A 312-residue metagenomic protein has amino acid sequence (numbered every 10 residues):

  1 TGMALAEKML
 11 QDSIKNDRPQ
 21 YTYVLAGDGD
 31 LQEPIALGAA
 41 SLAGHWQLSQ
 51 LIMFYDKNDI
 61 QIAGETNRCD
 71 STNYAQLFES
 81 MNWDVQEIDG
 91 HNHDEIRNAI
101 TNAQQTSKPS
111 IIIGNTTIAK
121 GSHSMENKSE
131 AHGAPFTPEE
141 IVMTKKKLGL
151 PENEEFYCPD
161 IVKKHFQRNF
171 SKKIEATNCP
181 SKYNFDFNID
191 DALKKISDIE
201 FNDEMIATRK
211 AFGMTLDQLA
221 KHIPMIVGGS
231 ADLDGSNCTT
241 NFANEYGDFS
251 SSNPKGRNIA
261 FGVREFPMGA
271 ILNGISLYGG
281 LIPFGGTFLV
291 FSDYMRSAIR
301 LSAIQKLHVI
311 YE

Functional and structural regions predicted by a protein language model:
T1-F166: Glycine-rich ThDP/TPP pyrophosphate-binding loop and its adjacent helix/strand module within ThDP-dependent enzymes
T1-Y21, R168-E312: Thiamine diphosphate
